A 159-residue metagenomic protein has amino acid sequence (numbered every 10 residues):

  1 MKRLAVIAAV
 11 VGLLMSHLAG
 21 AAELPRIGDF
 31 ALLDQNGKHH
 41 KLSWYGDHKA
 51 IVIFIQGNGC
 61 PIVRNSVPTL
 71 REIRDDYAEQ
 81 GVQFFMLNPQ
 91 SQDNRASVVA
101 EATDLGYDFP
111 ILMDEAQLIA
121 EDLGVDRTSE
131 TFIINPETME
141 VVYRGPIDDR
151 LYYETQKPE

Functional and structural regions predicted by a protein language model:
M1-L4: Positively charged n-region of N-terminal signal peptides that target proteins for export
I7-H17: Bacterial N-terminal signal peptides
G20-S43: N-terminal "domain-start" segment that seeds a small globular fold
G28, Y107-P110, V125-F132: Structural micro-motif
S43-R64: Short active-site neighborhood of thiol/selenol oxidoreductases, capturing the structured segment around
D47-I51, Q80-F84, Y107-F109, T128: Loop/turn elements at helix/coil->beta-strand transitions in domains of secreted/extracellular proteins
R64-L105, L112-D122: Structural microenvironment flanking redox-active thiols in thiol-disulfide oxidoreductases
A116-E159: Thiol/selenol-based redox catalytic cores and closely related redox-interacting motifs
